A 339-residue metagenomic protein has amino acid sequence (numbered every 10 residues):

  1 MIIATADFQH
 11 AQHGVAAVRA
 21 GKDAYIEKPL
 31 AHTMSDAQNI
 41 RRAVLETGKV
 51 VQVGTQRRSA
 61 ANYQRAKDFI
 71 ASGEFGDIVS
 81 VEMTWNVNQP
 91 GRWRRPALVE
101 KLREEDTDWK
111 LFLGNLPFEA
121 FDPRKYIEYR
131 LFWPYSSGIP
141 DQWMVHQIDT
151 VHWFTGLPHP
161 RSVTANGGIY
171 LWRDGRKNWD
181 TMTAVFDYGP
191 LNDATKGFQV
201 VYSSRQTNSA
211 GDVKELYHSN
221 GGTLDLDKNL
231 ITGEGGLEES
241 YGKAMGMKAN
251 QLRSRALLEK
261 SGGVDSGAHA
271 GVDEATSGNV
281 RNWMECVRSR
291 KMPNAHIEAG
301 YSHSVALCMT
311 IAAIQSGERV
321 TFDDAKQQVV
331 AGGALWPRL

Functional and structural regions predicted by a protein language model:
M1-I3: N-terminal Rossmann-like NAD(P) cofactor-binding module of classical short-chain dehydrogenase/reductase
A6, A11-S59, G73, G317: Beta-strand-loop-alpha-helix segment that lines the small-molecule cofactor/substrate pocket of alpha/beta enzymes
Q64-R65, D77, E82-N86, G91-G236 (+2 more regions): Contiguous beta-strand/loop segments that form the cofactor/metal-binding neighborhood of enzyme cores
F69-S72, T150: A generic secondary-structure signal
